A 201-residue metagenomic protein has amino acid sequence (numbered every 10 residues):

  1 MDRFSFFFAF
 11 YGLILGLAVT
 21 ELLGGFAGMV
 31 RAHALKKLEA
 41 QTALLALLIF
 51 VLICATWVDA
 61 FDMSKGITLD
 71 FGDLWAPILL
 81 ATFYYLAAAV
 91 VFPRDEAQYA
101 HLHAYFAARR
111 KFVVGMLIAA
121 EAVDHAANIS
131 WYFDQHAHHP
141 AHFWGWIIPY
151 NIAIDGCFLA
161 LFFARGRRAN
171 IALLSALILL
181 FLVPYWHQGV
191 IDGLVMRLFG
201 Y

Functional and structural regions predicted by a protein language model:
M1-A18: Hydrophobic transmembrane alpha-helical segments in integral membrane proteins
F8, G12, F71-T82, A141-I154: Alpha-helical transmembrane segments of polytopic membrane proteins
G28-Q41, S64-L69, A97-A107, A160-L173: Membrane-interface helix-boundary motifs at transmembrane edges
A40-M63: A generic, lipid-embedded transmembrane alpha helix
L44, N170-L182: Central hydrophobic cores of alpha-helical transmembrane segments in multi-pass integral membrane proteins
F61-A89: Alpha-helical transmembrane-segment detector that highlights a single hydrophobic TM helix and its immediate
A81-Y150: Membrane-proximal helix-loop-helix units in multi-pass membrane proteins
F133, V183-Y201: Juxtamembrane boundary at the C-terminal end of a transmembrane helix
